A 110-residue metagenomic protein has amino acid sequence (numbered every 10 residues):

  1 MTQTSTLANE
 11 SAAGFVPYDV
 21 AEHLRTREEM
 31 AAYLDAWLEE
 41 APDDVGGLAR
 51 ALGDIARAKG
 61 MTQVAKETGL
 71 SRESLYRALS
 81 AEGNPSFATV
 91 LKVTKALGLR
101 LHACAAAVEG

Functional and structural regions predicted by a protein language model:
M1-R50, D54, V108: N-terminal flexible/basic segments that precede or flank functional cores
P17, N84-F87: Structural motif corresponding to alpha-helix initiation and N-cap regions
Y33-D35, L75-R77, P85: Extended, folded domain segments that form the structural surfaces/walls around functional sites
R57-R77: Short alpha-helical DNA-recognition segment
S86-C104: DNA major-groove recognition helix of helix-turn-helix/homeodomain DNA-binding modules
